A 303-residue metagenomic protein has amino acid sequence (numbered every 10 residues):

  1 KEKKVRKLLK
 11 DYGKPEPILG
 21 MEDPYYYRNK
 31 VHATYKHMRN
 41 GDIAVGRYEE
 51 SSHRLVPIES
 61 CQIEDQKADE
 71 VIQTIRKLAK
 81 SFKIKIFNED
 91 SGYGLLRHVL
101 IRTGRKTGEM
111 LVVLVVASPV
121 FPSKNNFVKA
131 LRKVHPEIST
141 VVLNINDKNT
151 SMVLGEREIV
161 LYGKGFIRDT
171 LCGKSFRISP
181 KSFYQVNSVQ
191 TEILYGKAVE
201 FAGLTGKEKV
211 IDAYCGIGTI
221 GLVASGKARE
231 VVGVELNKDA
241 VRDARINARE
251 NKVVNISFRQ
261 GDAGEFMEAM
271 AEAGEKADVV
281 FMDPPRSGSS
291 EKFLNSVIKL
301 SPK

Functional and structural regions predicted by a protein language model:
K1-I159, E200-K207, E275-K276, G288-K303: SAM-dependent transferase fold signal centered on methyltransferase-like domains, encompassing both Class I
S123-K303: Rossmann-like S-adenosyl-L-methionine
